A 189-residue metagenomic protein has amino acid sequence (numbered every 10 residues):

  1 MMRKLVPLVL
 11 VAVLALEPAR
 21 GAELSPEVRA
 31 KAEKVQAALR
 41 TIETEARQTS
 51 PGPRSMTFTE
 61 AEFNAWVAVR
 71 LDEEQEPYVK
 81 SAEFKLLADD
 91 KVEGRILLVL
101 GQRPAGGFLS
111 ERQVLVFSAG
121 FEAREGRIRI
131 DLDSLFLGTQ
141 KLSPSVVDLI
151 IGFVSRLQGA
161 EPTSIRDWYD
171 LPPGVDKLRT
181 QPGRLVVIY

Functional and structural regions predicted by a protein language model:
M1-K4: Positively charged n-region of N-terminal signal peptides that target proteins for export
P7-A15: Bacterial N-terminal signal peptides
R20-Y189: Extracellular/lumenal and peripheral-membrane lipid-interaction modules
